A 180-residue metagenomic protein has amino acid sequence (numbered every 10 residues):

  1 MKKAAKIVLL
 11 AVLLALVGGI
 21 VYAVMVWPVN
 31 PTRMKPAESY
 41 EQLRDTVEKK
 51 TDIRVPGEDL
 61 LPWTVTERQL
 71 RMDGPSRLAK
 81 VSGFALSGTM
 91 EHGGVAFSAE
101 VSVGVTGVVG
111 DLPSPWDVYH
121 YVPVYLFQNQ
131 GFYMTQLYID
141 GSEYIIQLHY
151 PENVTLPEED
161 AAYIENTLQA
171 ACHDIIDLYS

Functional and structural regions predicted by a protein language model:
M1-V17: N-terminal Sec-pathway targeting helices
K2-K3, T46-V47, D160-A162: Compositionally biased, low-complexity segments enriched in small residues
G18-R33: Membrane-interface motif at the C-terminal end of an N-terminal transmembrane signal
V26-W27, T51-D52, G94, N153 (+1 more regions): Short, flexible coil/linker elements and helix-boundary hinge sites characteristic of intrinsically disordered
P31-M34, I145-Q147: Substrate-binding/catalytic groove segments of enzymes that remodel or degrade extracellular structural polymers
T32-Y40, L178-Y179: Intrinsically disordered, low-complexity repeat and linker tracts
P36-L137: Short, solvent-exposed recognition patches
T106-S180: A short, solvent-exposed beta-edge/loop patch
